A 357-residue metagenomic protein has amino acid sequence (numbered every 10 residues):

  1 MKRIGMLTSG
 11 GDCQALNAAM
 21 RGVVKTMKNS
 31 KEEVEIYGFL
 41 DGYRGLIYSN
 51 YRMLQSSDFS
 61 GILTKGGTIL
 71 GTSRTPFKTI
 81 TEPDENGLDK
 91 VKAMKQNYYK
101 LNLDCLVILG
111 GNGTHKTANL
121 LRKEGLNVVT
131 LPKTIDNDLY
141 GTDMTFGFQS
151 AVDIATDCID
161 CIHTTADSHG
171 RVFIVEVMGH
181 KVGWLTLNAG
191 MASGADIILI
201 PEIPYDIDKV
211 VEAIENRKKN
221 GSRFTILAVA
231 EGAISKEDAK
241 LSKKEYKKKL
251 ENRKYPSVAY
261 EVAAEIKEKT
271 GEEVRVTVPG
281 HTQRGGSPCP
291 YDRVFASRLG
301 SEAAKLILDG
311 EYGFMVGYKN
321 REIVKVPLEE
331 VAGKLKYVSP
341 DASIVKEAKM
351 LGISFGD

Functional and structural regions predicted by a protein language model:
M1-N50: N-terminal phosphate-binding or glycine-rich loops at protein starts, especially the Walker A/P-loop of NTPases
R3-G11, I69-G71, D104-I108, F173-E176: Short glycine-rich or small-residue beta-strand-to-loop segments that form or flank ligand, phosphate, metal/Fe-S
S9-D12, F39-R44, R74-T75, G111-T114 (+6 more regions): Short, ordered loop/turn segments at secondary-structure junctions
D12-V23, L46-I47, V91-K92, L103-N119 (+6 more regions): Short glycine/serine/threonine-rich phosphate/pyrophosphate-binding segments that cradle anionic phosphate groups
Y48-L106, G113, F146-D153, D157 (+1 more regions): Glycine-rich oxoanion-binding loops at beta->alpha junctions
N97, I108-G110, K116-L120, F148-D167 (+1 more regions): Accessory alpha-helical/coil subdomains and C-terminal extensions that flank or cap enzyme catalytic cores
K254-D357: C-terminal non-catalytic interaction/assembly regions of soluble proteins
